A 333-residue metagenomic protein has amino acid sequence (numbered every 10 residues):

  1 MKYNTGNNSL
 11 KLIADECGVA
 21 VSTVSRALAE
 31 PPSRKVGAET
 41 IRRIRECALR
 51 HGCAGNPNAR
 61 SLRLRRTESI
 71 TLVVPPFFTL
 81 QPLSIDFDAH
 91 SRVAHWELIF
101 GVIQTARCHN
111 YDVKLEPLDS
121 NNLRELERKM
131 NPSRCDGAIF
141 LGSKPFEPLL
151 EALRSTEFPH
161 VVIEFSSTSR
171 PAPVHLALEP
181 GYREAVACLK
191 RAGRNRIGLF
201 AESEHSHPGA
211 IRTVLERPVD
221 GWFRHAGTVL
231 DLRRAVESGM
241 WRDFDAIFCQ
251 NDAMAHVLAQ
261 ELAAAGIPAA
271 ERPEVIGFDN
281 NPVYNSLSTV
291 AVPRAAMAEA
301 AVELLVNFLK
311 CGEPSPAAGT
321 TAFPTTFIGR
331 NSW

Functional and structural regions predicted by a protein language model:
M1-E68: N-terminal helix-turn-helix DNA-binding module of bacterial transcription factors
A38-R42, H51-L126, R217: Amphipathic helical "hinge" segments at domain boundaries
I103-P117, G198-L199, I211-D231: Short beta-strand elements in bilobed, periplasmic/extracellular small-molecule ligand-binding domains
L123-C135, D231-D243: Short, well-structured alpha-helical segments in soluble
L141-G181, A253, F278-S288: Flexible loop/hinge segments that line or gate small-molecule binding clefts
P173-F200, T228-E237, A255, V292-G312: Hydrophobic alpha-helical segments within soluble ligand-binding/sensing domains
R183-F223, P314-S332: An alpha-beta-alpha
E237-W333: Flexible loop/turn connectors
